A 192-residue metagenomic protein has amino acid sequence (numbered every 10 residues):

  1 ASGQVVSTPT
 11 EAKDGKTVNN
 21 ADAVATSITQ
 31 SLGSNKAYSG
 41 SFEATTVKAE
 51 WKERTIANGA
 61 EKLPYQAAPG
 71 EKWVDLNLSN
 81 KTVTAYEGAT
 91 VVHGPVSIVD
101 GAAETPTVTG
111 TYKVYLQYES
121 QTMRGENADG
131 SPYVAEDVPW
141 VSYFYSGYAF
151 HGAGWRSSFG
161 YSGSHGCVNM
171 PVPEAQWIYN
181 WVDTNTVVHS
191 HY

Functional and structural regions predicted by a protein language model:
A1-P106, G110-Y112, L116-V134, V182: Surface-exposed, secretory/extracytoplasmic low-complexity segments enriched in Ser/Thr/Asn/Gly/Pro
T109, Y118, T122-Y192: Exported/periplasmic cell-wall-interacting domains
